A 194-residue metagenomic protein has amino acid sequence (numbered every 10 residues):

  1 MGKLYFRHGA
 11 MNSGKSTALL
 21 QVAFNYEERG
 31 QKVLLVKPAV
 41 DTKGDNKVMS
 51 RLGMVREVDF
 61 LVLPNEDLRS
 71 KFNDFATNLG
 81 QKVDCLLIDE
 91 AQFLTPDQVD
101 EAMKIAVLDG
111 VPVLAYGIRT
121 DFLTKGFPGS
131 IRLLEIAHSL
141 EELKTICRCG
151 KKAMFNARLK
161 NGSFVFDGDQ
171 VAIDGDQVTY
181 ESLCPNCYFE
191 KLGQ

Functional and structural regions predicted by a protein language model:
M1-F75, D121-R132, E142-T145, V165-D167 (+1 more regions): Conserved P-loop
V22, D97-I105, G129: A short acidic, amphipathic alpha-helical/loop segment
D89-A91: Walker B catalytic acidic pair
F93-T95, F122-L123: Catalytic P-loop NTPase motifs of RecA-like helicase/translocase cores
A106-G129: Sensor-1/coupling segment of RecA-like P-loop NTPase cores
A137: Short basic (Lys/Arg) and small-residue
I146-I173: Short recognition patches in nucleic-acid-associated and regulatory proteins
